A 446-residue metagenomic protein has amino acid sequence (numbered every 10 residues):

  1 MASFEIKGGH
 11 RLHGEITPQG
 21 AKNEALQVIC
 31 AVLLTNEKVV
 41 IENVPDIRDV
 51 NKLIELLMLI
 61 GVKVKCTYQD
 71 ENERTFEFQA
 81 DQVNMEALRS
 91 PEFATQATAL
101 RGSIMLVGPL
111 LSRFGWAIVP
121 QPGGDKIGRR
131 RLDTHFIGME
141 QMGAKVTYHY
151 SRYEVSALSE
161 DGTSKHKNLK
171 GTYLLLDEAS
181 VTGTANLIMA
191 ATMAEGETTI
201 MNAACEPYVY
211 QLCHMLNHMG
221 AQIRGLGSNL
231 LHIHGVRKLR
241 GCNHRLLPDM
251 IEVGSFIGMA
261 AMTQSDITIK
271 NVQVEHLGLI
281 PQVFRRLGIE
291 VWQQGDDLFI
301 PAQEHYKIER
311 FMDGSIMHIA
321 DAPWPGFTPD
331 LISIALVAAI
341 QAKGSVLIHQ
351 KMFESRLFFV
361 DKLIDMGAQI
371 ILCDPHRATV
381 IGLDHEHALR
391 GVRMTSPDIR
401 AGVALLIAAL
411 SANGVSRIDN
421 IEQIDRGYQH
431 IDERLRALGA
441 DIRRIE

Functional and structural regions predicted by a protein language model:
M1-E446: Short, structured segments at the rim of ligand-binding sites
